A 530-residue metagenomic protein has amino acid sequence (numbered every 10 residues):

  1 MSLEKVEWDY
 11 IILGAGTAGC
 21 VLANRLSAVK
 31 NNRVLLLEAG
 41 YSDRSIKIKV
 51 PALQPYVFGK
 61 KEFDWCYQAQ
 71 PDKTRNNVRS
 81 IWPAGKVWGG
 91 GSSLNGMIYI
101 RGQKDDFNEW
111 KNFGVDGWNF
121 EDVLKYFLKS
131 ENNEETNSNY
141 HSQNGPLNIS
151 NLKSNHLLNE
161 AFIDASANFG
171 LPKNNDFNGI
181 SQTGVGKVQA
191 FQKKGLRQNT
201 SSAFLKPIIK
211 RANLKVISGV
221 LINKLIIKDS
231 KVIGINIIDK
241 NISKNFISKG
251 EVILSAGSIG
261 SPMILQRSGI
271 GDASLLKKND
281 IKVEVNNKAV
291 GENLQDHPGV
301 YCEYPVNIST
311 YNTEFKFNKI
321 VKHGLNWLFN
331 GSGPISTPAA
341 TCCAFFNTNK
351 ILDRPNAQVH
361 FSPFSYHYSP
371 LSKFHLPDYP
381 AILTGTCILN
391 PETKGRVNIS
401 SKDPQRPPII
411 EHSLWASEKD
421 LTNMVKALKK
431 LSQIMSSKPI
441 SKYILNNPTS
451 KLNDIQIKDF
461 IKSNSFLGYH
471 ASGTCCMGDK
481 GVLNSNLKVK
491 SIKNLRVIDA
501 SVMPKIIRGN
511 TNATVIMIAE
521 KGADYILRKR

Functional and structural regions predicted by a protein language model:
S2-L128, N287, H297-V306: N-terminal glycine-rich phosphate/pyrophosphate-binding loop and immediately adjacent elements
S2-W8, L124, S130-G179, G186-V188 (+2 more regions): FAD-dependent oxidoreductase catalytic-site/capping-region signature
E7, V29-V34, N119-F120, A212-K215 (+2 more regions): Loop/turn elements at helix/coil->beta-strand transitions in domains of secreted/extracellular proteins
I12, G16-V21, K153, S258-I259 (+2 more regions): Residue-level detector of alpha-helix initiation sites
V29, R33, G40-S45, L225 (+2 more regions): Glycine-rich loop(s) and the adjacent beta-strand/alpha-helix scaffold that form part
K111-V232, I238, Y301-G324: Conserved redox-cofactor binding core of oxidoreductases
